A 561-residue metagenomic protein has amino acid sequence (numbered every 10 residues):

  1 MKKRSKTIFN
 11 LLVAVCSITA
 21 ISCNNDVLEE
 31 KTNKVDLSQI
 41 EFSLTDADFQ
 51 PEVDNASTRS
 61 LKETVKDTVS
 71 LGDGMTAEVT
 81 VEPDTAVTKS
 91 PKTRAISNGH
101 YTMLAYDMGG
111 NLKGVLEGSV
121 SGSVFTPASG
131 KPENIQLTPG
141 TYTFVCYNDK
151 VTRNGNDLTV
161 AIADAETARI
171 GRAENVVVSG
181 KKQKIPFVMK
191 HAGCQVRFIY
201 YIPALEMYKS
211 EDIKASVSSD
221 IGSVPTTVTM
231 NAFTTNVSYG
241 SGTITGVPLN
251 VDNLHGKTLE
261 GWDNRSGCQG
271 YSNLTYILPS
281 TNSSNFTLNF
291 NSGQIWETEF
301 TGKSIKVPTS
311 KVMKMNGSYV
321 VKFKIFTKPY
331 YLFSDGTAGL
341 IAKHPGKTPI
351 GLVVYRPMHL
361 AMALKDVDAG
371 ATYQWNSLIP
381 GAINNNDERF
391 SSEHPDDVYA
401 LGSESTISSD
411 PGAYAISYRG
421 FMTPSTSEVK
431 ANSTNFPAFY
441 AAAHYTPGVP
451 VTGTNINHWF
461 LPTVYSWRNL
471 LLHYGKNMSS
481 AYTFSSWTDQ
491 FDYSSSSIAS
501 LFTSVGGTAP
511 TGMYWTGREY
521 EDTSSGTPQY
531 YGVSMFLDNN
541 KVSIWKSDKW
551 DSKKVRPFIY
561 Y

Functional and structural regions predicted by a protein language model:
K2-N10, I21-L332, I383-Y418, T423: Sec-type signal peptide cleavage vicinity
K89-A95, P450-G453, K546-D548: Short consensus segments that form the blades of beta-propeller domains, in both extracellular/periplasmic
L137, K190-H191, V353-R356, V451-N455 (+3 more regions): Extracellular/periplasmic catalytic domains that process cell-envelope and extracellular macromolecules
V145-Y147, R197-I199, A361-A363, H458-F460 (+2 more regions): Residues within well-ordered beta-strands of beta-sheet-rich folds
Y271-Y276, T434-H444, G475, F484-D492: A motif-centric signal for short, conserved binding hotspots located in accessible loops or intrinsically disordered
M313-A371: GGW-centered surface loops in extracellular recognition modules
V354-F460, V464-Y465, N469-G475: Short aromatic-cysteine micro-motif
V464-Y561: C-terminal, surface-exposed recognition/capping segments
